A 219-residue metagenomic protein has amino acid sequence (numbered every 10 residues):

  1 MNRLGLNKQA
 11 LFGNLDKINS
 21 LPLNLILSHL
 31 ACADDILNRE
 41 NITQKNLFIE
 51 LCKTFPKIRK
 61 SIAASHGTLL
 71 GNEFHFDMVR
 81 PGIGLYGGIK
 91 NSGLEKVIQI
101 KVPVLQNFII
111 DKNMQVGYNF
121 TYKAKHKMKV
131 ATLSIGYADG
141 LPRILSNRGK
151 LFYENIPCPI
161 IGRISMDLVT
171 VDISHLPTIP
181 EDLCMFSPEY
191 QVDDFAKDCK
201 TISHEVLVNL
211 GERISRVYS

Functional and structural regions predicted by a protein language model:
M1-D111: Active-site loop/helix belt of alpha/beta enzymes
I109-S219: C-terminal accessory subdomain/extension
